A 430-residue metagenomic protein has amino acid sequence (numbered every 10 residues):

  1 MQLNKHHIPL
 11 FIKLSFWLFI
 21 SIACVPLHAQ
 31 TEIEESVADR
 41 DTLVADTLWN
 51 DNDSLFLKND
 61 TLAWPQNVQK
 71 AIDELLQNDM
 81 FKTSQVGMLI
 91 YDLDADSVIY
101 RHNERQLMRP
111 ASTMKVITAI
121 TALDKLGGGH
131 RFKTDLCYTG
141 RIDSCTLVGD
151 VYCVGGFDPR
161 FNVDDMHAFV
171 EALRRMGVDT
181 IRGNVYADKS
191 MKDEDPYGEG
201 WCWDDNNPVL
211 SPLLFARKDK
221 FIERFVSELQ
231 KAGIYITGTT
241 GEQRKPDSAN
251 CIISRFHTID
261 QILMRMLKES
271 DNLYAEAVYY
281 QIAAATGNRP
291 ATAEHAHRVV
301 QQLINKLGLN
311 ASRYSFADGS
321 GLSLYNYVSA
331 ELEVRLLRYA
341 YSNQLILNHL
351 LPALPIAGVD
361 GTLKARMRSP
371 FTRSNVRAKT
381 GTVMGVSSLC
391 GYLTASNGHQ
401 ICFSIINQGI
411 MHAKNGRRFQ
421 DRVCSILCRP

Functional and structural regions predicted by a protein language model:
M1-S36, T42, T47: Bacterial Sec-dependent N-terminal signal peptides
E32-D94, Y100-L107, E171-G177, R429: Beta-lactamase-like hydrolase cores
S54-A63, R101-R109, V151-R160, V170 (+7 more regions): Second-shell loop/turn segments in exported
D96, P110-G128, V185, R224-E228 (+2 more regions): Active-site SXXK
R131-D193, G200-P208, L214-F215: Active-site-adjacent, His/Asp/Glu-enriched structural segments that form or flank metal-binding and acid/base networks
Y152, A168, S190-A232, S254 (+1 more regions): A conserved catalytic-loop motif detector
K218-L351: A small/polar active-site loop signature that marks catalytic segments
S315-P430: C-terminal soluble interaction/assembly domains
